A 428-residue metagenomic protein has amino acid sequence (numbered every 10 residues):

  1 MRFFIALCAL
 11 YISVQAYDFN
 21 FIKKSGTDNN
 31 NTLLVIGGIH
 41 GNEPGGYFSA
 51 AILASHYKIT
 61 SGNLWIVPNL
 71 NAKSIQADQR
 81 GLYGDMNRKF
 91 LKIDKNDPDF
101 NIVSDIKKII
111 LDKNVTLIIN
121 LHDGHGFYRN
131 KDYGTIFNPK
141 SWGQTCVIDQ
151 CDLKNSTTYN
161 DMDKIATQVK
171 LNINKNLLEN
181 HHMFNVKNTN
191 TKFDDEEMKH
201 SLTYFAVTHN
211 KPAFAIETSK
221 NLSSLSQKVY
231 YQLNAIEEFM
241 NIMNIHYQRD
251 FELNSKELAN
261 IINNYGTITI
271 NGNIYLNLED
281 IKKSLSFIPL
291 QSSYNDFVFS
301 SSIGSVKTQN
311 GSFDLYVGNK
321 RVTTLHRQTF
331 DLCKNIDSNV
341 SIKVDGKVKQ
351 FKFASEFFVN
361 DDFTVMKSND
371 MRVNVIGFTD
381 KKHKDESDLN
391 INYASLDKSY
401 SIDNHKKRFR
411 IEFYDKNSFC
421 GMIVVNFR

Functional and structural regions predicted by a protein language model:
R2-F3, V14-R428: Structured catalytic-domain cores with a bias toward divalent-metal coordination
I5-Y11: Bacterial N-terminal signal peptides
